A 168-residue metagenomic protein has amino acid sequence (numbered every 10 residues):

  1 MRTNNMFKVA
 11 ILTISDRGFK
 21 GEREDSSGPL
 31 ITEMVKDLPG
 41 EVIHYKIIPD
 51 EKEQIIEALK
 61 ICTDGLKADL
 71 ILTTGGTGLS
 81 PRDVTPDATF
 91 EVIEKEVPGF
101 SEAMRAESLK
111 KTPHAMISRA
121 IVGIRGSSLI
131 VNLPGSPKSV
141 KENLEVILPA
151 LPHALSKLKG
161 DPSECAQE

Functional and structural regions predicted by a protein language model:
M1-E168: Non-catalytic beta/alpha edge segments that cap or flank active sites
